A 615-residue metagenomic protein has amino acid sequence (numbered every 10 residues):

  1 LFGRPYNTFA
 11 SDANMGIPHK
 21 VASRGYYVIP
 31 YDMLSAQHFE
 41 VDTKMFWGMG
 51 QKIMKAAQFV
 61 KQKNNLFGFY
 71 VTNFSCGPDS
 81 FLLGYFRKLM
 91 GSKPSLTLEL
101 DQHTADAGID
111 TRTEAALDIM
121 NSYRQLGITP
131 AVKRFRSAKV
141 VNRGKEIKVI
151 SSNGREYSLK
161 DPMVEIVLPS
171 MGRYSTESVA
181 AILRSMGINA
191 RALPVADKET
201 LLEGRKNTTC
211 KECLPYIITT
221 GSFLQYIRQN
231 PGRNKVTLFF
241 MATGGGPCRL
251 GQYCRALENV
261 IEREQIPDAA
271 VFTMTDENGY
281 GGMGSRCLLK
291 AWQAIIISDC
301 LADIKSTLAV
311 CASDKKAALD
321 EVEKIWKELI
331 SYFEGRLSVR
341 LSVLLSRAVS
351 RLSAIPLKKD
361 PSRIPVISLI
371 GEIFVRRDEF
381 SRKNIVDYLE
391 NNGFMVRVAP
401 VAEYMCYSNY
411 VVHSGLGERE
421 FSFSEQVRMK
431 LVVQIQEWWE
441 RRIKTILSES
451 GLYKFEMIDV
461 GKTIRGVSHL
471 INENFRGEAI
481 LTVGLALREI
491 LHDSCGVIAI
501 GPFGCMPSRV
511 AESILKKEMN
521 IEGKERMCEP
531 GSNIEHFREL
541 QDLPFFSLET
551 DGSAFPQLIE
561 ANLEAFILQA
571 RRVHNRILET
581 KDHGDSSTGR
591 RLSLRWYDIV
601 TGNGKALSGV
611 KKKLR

Functional and structural regions predicted by a protein language model:
L1-R615: An N-terminal assembly and electron-transfer interface module characteristic of large anaerobic redox and radical
